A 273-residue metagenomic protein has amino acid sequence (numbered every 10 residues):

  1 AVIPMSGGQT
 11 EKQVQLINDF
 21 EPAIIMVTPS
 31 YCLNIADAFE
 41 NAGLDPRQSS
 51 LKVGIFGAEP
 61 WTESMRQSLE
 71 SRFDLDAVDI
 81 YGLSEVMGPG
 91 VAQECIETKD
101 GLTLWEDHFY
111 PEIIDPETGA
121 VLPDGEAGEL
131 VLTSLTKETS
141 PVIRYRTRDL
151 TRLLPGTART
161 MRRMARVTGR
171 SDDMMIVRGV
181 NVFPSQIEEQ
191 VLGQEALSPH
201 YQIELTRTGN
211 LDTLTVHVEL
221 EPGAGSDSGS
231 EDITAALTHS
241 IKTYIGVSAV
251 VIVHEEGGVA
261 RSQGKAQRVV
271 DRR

Functional and structural regions predicted by a protein language model:
P4-R273: Active-site glycine/GP-rich loop and adjacent strand/helix microenvironment that borders small-molecule binding pockets
